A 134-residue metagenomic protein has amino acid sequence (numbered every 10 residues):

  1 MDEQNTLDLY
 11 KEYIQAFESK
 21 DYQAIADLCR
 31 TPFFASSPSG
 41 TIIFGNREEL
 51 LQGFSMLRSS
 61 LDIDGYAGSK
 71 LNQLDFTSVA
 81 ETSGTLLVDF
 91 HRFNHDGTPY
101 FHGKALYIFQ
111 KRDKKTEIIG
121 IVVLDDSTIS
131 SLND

Functional and structural regions predicted by a protein language model:
M1-L28, L132: Short, low-complexity N-terminal intrinsically disordered segments enriched in polar/charged residues
Y10-Y13, F17, C29, L50 (+3 more regions): Hydrophobic alpha-helical core bundles mediating ligand binding, dimerization, or RNAP-core interactions
Q23-L74, T82: A solvent-exposed, acidic/Ser-Thr-rich amphipathic alpha-helical stretch
A35, S83-R92: Short, well-ordered beta-strand segments in beta-rich or mixed alpha/beta enzyme and ligand-binding folds
G40-T41, G97, K114: Detector for glycine-centered tight turns/loop "hinges" at secondary-structure junctions
L71-T77, F90-R92, K104-K111: Hydrophobic/aromatic beta-strand elements that line small-molecule binding cavities or substrate pockets in beta-rich
R92-Y100: Short, cysteine-centered beta-strand-loop-beta hairpins and adjacent loop/turn segments enriched in charged/polar
Y100-D134: Short beta-strand edge/turn micro-motifs at domain boundaries
